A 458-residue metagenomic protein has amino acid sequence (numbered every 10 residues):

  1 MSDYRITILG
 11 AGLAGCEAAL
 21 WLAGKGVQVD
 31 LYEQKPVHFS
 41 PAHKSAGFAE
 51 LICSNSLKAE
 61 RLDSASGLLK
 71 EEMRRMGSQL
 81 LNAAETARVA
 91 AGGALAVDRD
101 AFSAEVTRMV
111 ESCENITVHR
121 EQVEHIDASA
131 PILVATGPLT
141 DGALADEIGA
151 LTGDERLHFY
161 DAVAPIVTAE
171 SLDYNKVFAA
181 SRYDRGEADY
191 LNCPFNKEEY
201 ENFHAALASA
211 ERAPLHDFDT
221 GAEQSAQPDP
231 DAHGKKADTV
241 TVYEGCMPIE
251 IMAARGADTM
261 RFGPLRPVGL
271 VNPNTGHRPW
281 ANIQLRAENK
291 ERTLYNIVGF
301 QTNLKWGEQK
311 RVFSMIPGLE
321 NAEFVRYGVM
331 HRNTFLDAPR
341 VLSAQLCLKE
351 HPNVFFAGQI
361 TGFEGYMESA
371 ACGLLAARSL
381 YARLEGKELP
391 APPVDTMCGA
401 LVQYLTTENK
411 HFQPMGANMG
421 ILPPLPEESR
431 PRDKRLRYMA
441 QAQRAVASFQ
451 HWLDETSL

Functional and structural regions predicted by a protein language model:
S2-A14: Beta1/beta-strand and adjacent pyrophosphate-binding region of the FAD-binding site in flavoprotein oxidoreductases
I6, V27-V29, I132, L157: Hydrophobic anchor at the start of a short beta-strand that flanks the dinucleotide cofactor-binding loop
L20-N82, V394-L405: N-terminal FAD cofactor-binding segment of flavoenzymes
E60-T107, E111: A conserved beta-strand/loop capping segment in the N-terminal third of enzymes that catalyze redox or closely related
S112-R311: Predominantly flavin-linked oxidoreductase catalytic cores and closely associated redox partners
I297-F363, A370-C372, P390-T407, F412-N418 (+1 more regions): A glycine-rich dinucleotide-binding beta-alpha-beta segment and adjacent secondary-structure elements that constitute
S369-A391: Internal hydrophobic alpha-helix adjacent to the cofactor/substrate pocket in enzyme cavities
M415-L458: C-terminal auxiliary extensions adjacent to catalytic cores
